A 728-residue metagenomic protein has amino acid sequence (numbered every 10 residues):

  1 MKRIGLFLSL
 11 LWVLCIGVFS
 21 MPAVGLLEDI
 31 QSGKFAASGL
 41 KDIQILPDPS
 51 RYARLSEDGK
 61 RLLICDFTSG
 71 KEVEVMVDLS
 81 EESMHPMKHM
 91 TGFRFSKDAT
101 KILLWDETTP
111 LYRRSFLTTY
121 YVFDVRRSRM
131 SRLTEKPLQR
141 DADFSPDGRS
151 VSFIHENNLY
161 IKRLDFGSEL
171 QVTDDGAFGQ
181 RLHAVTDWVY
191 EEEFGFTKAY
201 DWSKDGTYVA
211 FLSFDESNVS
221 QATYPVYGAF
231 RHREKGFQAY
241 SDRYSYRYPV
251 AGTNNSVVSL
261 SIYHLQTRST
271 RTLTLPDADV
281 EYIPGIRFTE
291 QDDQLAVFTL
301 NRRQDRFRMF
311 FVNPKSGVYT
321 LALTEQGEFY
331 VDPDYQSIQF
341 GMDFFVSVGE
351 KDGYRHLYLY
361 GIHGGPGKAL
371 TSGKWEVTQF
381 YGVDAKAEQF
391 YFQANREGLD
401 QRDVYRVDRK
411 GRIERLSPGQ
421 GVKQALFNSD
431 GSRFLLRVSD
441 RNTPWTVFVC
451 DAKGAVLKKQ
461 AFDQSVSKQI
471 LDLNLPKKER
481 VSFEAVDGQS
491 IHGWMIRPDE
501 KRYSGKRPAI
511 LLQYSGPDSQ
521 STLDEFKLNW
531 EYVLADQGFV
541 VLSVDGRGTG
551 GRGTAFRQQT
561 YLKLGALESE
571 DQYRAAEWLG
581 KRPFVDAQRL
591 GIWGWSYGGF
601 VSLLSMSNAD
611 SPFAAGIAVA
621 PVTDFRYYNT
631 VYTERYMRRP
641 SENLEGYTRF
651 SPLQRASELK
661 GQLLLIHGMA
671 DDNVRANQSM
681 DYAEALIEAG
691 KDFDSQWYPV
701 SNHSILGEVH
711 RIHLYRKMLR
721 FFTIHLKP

Functional and structural regions predicted by a protein language model:
L27, Q31-S32, V75-P86, L170-E192 (+7 more regions): Surface-exposed loop and turn segments in beta-propeller and other repeat-based domains that flank or scaffold
L40-Q44, S50-R51, L55-L62, E74 (+13 more regions): Non-catalytic accessory segments flanking enzyme active sites
A53-G59, I64-D66, R94-K97, I102-R114 (+16 more regions): Beta-strand C-termini and the immediately following turn/loop, strongest in propeller blades
F67-G70, D124-S128, L164-G167, H264-R268 (+4 more regions): Short loop/turn segments that connect beta-strands within beta-propeller blades
K71-T109, E135-R140, Q326-F329: Blade-loop segments of beta-propeller domains
E107-Y112, F116-T119, L170-Y200, Y208-T272 (+2 more regions): Predominantly five- to eight-bladed beta-propeller fold
S213-G367: Beta-propeller domains
D292, K423-P728: Serine-hydrolase catalytic core recognition
